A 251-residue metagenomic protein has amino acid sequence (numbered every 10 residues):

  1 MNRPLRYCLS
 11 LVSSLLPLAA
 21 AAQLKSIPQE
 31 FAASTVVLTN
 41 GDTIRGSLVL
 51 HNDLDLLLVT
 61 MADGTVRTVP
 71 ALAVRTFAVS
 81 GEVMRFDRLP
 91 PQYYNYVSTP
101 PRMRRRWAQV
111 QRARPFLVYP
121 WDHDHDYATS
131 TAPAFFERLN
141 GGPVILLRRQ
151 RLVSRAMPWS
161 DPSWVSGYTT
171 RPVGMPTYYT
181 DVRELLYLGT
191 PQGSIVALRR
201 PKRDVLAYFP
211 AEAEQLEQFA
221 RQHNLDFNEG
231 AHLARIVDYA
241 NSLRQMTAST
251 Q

Functional and structural regions predicted by a protein language model:
M1-R6: Positively charged n-region of N-terminal signal peptides that target proteins for export
C8-P17: Bacterial N-terminal signal peptides
A20-S26: Boundary at the C-terminal end of the N-terminal hydrophobic targeting segment
I27-Q29, G41, Y179-D181: Short solvent-exposed loop/turn micro-motifs enriched in small/polar/acidic residues
A33-T39: A short beta-strand micro-motif
R45-L48: Short beta-strand-centered aromatic/proline hotspots
L50-R199: Aromatic-patch recognition
A197-Q251: Long, compositionally biased interface segments
